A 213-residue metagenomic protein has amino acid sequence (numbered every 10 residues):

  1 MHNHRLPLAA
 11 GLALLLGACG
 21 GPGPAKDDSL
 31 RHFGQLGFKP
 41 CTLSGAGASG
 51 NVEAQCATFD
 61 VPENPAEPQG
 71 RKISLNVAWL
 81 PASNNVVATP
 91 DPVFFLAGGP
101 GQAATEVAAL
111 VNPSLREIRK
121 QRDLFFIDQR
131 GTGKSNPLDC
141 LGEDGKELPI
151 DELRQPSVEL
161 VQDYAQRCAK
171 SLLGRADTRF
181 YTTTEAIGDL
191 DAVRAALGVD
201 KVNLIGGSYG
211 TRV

Functional and structural regions predicted by a protein language model:
M1-L8: Bacterial N-terminal signal peptides that target proteins for export
L8-L14: Sec-dependent N-terminal signal peptides
L16-A18: C-terminal motif of bacterial Sec signal peptides marking the signal peptidase cleavage site
G20-P22: Bacterial signal peptide processing site
P24-V213: Gly/Pro-rich cap/lid or specificity-loop segments adjacent to the active site
